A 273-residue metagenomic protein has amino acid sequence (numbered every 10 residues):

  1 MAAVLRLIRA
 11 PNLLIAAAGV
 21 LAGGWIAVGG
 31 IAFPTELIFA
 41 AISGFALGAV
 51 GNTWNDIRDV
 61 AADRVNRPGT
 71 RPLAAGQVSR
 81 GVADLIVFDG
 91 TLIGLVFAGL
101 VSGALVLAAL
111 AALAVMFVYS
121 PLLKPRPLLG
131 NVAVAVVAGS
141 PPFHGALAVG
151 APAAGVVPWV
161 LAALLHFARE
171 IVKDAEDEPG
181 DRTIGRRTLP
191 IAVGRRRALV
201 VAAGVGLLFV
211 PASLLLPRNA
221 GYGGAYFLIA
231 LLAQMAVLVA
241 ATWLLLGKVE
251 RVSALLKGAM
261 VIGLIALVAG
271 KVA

Functional and structural regions predicted by a protein language model:
M1-A273: Multi-pass alpha-helical membrane architecture of UbiA-family and related isoprenoid/lipid prenyltransferases
